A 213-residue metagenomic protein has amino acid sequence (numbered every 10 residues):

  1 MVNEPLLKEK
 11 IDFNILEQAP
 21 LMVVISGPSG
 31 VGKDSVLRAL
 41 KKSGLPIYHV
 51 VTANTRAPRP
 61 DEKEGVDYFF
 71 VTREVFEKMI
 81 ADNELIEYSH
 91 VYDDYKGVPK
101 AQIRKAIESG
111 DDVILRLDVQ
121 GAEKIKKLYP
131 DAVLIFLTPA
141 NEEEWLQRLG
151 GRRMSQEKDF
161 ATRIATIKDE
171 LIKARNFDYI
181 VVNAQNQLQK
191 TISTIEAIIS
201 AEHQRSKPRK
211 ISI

Functional and structural regions predicted by a protein language model:
N3-E4, E9-F13, G151-S155, D169-I213: NTP-dependent small-molecule kinase module
D12-P20: Phosphate-binding P-loop
S26-P28: P-loop (Walker A) phosphate-binding loop of NTP-binding proteins
K33: Conserved lysine of the Walker
V36-L37: Post-Walker A alpha-helix
K41-V50: Post-Walker A helix-loop "phosphate-sensing" segment adjacent to the P-loop in P-loop NTPases
T52-V113, Q120: ATP-dependent small-molecule kinase phosphotransfer cores that center on conserved nucleotide phosphate-binding segments
V113-D118, K127-G151: Conserved phosphate-donor/acceptor-positioning beta-strand/loop module used by diverse small-molecule
